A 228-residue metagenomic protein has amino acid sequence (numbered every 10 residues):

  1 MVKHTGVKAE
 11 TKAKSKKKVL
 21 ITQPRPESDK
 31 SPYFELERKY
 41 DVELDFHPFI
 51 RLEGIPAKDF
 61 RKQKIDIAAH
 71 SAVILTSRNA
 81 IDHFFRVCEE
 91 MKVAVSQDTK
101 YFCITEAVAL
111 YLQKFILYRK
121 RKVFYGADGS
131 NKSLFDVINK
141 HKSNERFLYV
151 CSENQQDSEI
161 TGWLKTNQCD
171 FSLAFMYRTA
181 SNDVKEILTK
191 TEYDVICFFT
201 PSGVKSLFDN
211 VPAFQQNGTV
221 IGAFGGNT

Functional and structural regions predicted by a protein language model:
V2-T228: Conserved beta-alpha
